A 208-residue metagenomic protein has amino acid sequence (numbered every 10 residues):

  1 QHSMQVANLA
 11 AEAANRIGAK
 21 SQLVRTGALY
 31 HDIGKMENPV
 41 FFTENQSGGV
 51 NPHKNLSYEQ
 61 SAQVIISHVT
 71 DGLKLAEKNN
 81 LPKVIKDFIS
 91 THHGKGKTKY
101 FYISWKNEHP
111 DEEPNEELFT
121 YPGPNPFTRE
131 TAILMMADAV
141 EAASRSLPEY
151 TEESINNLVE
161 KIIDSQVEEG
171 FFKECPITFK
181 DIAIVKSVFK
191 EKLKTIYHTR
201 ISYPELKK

Functional and structural regions predicted by a protein language model:
Q1-E152, N156, S165-E169: Divalent metal-dependent catalytic cores for phosphoryl transfer on phosphate-bearing substrates
A7, E59, Q63, A137 (+2 more regions): Long, compositionally biased intrinsically disordered regions
